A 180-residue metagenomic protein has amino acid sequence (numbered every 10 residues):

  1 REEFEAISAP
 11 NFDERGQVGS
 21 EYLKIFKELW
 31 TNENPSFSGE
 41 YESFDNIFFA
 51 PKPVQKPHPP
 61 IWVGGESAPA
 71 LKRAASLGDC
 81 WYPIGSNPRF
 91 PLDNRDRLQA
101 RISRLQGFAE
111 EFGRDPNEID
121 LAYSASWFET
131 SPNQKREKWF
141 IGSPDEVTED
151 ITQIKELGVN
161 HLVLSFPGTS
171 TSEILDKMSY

Functional and structural regions predicted by a protein language model:
R1-Y180: Active-site-adjacent structural elements that line small-molecule/cofactor binding pockets in enzymes
